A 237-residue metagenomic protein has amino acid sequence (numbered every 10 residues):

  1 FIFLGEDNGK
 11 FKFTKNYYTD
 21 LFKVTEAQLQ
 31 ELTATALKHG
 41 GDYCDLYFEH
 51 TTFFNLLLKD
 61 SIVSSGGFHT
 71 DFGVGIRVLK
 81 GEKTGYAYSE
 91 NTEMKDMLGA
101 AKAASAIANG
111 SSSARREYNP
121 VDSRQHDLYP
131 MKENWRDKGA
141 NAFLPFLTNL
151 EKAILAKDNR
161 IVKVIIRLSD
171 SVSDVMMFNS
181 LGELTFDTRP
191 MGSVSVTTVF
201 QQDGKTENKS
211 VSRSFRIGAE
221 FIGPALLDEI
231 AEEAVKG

Functional and structural regions predicted by a protein language model:
I2-G237: Active-site bordering "gate/hinge" segments that shape substrate access to catalytic or cofactor-binding pockets
